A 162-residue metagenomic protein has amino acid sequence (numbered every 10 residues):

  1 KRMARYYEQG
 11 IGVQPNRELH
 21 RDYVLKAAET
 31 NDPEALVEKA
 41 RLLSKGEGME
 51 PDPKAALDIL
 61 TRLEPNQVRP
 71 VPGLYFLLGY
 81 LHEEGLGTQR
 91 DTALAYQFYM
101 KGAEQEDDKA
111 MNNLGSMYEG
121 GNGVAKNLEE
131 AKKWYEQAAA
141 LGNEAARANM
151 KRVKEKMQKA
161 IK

Functional and structural regions predicted by a protein language model:
R2-Q9, E38-K45, Y75-E84, M111-G120 (+1 more regions): Hydrophobic face of amphipathic alpha-helices that form TPR/SEL1-like repeat modules and related alpha-solenoid
Q9-I11, E29-D32, K45-E47, N66-V71 (+4 more regions): Short helix-capping/linker turns of helical repeat alpha-solenoids
K26-A27, L63, K101-G102, Q137-A138: Canonical positions in the second alpha-helix
G48, G87, G123, E155-K162: Alpha-helical linker/edge segments of TPR/alpha-solenoid repeat scaffolds and analogous pre-/post-domain helices
T61, P65-Y80, E84-L86, A93 (+1 more regions): Alpha-helical adaptor scaffolds
Q137-K162: Terminal, low-structured helical/coil segments at or just beyond the last alpha-helical repeat
